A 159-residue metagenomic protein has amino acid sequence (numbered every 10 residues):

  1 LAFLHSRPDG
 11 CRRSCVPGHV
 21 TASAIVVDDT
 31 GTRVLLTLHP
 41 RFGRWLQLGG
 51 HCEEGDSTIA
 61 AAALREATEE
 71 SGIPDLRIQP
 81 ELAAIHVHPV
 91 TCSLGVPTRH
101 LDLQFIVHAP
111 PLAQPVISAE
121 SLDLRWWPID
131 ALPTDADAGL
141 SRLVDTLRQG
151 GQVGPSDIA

Functional and structural regions predicted by a protein language model:
L1-S23: Acidic, metal-coordinating catalytic segment for phosphate/diphosphate chemistry, firing primarily on the Nudix
H19, H39, H51, E69 (+2 more regions): Histidine-centered active-site/metal-ligand motif
A22, T32, L101-L103, L122: Change "...and in nucleic-acid phosphodiester-cleaving endonucleases..." to "...and in nucleic-acid processing enzymes
V26, I106-H108, R125-P128: Short, well-ordered beta-strand micro-motif
T32-I73, D130: Conserved Nudix-box catalytic region and its N-terminal flanking loop in Nudix hydrolases and closely related
G72-A113: Active-site segment of metal-dependent pyrophosphate-handling enzymes, primarily the Nudix hydrolase catalytic core
P115-T146: NUDIX/MutT-family hydrolases
D145-A159: Compositionally biased, intrinsically disordered linkers/stalks adjacent to structured regions
